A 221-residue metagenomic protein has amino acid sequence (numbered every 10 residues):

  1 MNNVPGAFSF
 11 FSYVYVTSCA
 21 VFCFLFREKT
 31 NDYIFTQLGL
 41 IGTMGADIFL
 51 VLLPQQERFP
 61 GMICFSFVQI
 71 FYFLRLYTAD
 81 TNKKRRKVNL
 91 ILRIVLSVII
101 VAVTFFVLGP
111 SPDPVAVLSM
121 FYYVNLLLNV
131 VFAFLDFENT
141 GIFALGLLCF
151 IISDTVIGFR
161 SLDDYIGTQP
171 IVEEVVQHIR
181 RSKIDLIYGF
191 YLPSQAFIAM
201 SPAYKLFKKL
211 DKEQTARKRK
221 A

Functional and structural regions predicted by a protein language model:
M1-A221: Polytopic alpha-helical membrane-helix bundles and their juxtamembrane interface segments in multi-pass membrane
